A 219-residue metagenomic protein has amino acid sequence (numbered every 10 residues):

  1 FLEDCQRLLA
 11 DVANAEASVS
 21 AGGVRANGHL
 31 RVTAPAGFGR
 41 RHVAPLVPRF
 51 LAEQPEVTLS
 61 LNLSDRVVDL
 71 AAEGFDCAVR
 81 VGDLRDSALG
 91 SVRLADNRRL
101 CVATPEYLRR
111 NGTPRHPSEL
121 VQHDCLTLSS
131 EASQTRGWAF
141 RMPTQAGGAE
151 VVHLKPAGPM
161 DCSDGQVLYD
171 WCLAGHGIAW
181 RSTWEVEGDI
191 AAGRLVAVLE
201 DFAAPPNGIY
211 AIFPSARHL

Functional and structural regions predicted by a protein language model:
F1-D11: Basic, amphipathic "hinge/linker" alpha-helix immediately C-terminal to the N-terminal HTH DNA-binding motif
A10-T33: Short helix-loop hinge/linker segments at domain boundaries
S18, T33, S60-S64, V198 (+1 more regions): Solvent-exposed beta-strand sheet faces enriched in polar/charged residues
N27-S91: Central regulatory/effector-binding core of bacterial HTH transcription factors
R31-T33, A78, L126, A179 (+1 more regions): Short, well-ordered beta-strand segments
F50, L59-L61, W171, L195 (+1 more regions): Hydrophobic packing within well-folded, soluble alpha/beta domains
A72, L84-I209: C-terminal regulatory
I209-L219: A bilobed periplasmic-binding-protein/Venus flytrap-type ligand-binding module shared by bacterial periplasmic
